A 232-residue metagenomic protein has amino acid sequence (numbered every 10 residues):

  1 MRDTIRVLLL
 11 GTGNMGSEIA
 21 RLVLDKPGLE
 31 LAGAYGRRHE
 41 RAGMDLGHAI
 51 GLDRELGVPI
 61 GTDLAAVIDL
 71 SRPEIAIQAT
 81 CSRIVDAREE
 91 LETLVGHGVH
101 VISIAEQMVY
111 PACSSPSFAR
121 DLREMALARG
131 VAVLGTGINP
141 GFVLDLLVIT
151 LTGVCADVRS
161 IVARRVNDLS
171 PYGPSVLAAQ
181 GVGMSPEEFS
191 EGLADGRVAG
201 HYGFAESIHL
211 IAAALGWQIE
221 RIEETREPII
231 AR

Functional and structural regions predicted by a protein language model:
M1-H97: N-terminal glycine-/serine-/threonine-rich beta1-alpha1-beta2 phosphate-ribose binding loop of Rossmann-like
L10, N14, E18, S71 (+6 more regions): Conserved active-site and cofactor/substrate-binding residues in soluble primary-metabolism enzymes
L10, T152-R232: Active-site-lining helix/loop region of Rossmann-like oxidoreductase modules
G13-M15, R83, M108-C113, I138-L144 (+1 more regions): Gly/Ser/Thr-rich loops at beta-strand to alpha-helix junctions that form or flank small-molecule/cofactor-binding
R88, E92, A105-V131: Rossmann-fold NAD(P)-binding glycine/threonine-rich loop
H100-I102: A short hydrophobic/small-residue beta-strand
A119-I138, L147, I161-V162: Rossmann-fold dehydrogenase core element
F142-G153: Alpha-helical support elements that line or immediately flank enzyme active sites and cofactor-binding pockets
